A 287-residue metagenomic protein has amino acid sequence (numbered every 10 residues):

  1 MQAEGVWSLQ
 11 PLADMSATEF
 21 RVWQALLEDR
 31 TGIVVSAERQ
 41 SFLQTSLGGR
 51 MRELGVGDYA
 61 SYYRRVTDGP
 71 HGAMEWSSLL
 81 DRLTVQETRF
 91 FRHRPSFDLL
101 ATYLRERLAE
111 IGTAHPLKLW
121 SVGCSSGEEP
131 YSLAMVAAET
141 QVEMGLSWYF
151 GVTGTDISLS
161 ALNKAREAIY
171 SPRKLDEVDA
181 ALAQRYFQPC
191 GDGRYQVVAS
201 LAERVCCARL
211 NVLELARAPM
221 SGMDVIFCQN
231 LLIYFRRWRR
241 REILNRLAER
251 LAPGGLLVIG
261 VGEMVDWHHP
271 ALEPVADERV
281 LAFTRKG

Functional and structural regions predicted by a protein language model:
Q2-W120, L244: Conserved AdoMet
H115-G127, T153: Conserved class I S-adenosyl-L-methionine
V122, E143-F227, L231-R239, V265-D266: Extended basic-aromatic, gly/pro-enriched interface segments that bind polyanionic ligands
S126-M144: Conserved SAM-binding loop of SAM-dependent methyltransferases across substrates and taxa, primarily the Class I
R241-P253: A short glycine-rich, Lys/Arg-flanked "PGG" loop and its adjoining helix->strand segment in the class I
G254-V261: Conserved beta-strand signature within the Rossmann-like core of class I S-adenosyl-L-methionine
D266-G287: Core SAM-dependent methyltransferase catalytic element
